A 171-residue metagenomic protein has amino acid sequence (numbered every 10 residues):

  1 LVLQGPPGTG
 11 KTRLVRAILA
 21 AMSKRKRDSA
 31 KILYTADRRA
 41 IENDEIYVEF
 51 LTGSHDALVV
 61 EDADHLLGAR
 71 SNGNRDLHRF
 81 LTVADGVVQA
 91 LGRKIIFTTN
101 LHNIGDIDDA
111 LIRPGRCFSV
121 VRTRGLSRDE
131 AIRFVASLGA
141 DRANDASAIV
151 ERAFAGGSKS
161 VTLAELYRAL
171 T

Functional and structural regions predicted by a protein language model:
L1-V15: Walker A/P-loop nucleotide-binding motif
R13-K26: P-loop NTPase Walker A phosphate-binding motif
S23-S54, N74: Short glycine-rich substrate-engagement loop in P-loop NTPases that contacts/grips substrate
R39-I41, D64-L66, N100-G105, G125-A131: Conserved nucleotide-binding/hydrolysis micro-motifs of P-loop NTPases
V48, I112, F118-T171: C-terminal alpha-helical "lid" subdomain
S54-H55, C117-F118: Short, well-ordered alpha-helix to beta-strand connector turns
L58-E61: Hydrophobic positions in the central parallel beta-sheet of the AAA+
D64-T98, H102-R113, S119: Conserved catalytic/switch belt of AAA+ P-loop NTPases
